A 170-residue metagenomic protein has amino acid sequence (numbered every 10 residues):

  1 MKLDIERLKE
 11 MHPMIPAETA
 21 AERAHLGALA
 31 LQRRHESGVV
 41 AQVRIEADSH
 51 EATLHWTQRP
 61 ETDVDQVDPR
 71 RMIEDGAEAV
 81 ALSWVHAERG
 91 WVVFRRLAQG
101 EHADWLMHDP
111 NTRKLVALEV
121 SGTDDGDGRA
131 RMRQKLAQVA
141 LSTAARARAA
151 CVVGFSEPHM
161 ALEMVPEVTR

Functional and structural regions predicted by a protein language model:
M1-V67, E163-R170: Nuclease-adjacent, charged terminal/linker segments that flank catalytic cores
E10-P13, D75, A79, S83 (+2 more regions): Charged/polar, solvent-exposed surface patches and flexible loops
Q58-R70, E74-W91: Conserved mixed alpha/beta catalytic, RNA-binding, or beta-rich assembly cores of soluble enzyme, regulatory
A77-R89, W105-M107, N111-G126: Conserved catalytic cores of phosphodiester-cleaving nucleases, focusing on short active-site segments
G90-V92, G100, R113, V120-R170: Catalytic cores of nucleic-acid endonucleases
A98-W105: Short Gly/Ser/Thr- and Asp/Glu-enriched loop/turn motifs at secondary-structure junctions
